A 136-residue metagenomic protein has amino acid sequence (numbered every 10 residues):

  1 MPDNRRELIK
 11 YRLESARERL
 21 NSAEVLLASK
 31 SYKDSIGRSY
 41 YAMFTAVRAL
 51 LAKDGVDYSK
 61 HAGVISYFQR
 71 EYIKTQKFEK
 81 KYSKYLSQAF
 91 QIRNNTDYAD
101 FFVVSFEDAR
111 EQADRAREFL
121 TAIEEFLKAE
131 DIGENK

Functional and structural regions predicted by a protein language model:
M1-K136: Terminal alpha-helical segments
